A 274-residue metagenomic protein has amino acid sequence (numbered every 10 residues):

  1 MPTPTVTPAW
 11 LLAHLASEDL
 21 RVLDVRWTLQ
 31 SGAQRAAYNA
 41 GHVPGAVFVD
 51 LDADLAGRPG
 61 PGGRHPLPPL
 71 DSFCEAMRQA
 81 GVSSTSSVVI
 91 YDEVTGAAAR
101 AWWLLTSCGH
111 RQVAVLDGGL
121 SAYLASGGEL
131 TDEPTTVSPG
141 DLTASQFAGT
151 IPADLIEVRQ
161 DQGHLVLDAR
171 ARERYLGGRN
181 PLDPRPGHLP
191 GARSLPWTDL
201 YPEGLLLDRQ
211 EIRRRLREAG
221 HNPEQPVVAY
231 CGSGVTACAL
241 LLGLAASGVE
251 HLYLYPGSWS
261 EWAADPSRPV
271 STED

Functional and structural regions predicted by a protein language model:
M1-A37, P44, G118-P184, V270: Flexible, polar/low-complexity N-terminal or interdomain linker segments that lie immediately upstream of folded
A16, Q210, H251-Y253, S260-D274: Extended hydrophobic/aromatic segments used for targeting, binding, or gating
T28-G45, V49-G57, R64: N-terminal cap/recognition module
G57-T85, L195-V227: Helix-loop module immediately N-terminal to the HCX5R catalytic loop in PTP-like cysteine phosphatase domains
G63-D161, G178, T236-S260: Thiolate-centered catalytic microenvironments shared by cysteine-dependent enzyme domains
Q160-Q162, V166-R215: A mid-sequence, solvent-exposed acidic-amphipathic segment
C231: Short cysteine clusters
